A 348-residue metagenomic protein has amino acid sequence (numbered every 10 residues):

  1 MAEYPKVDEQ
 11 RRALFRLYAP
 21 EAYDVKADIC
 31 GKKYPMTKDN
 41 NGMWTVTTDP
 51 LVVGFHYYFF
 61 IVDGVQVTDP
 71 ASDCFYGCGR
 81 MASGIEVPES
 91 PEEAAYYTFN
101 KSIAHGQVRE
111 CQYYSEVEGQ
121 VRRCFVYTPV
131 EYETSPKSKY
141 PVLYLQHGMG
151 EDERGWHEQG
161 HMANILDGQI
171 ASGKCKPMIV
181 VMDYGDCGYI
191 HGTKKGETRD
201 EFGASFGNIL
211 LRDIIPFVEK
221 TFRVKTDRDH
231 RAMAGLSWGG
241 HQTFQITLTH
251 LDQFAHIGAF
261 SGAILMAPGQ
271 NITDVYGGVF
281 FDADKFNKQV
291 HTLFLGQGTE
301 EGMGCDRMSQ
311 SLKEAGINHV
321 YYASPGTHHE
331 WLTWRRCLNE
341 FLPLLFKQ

Functional and structural regions predicted by a protein language model:
A2-Y34, K38-Q348: Non-catalytic cap/lid and distal C-terminal segments of serine-dependent acyl enzymes
